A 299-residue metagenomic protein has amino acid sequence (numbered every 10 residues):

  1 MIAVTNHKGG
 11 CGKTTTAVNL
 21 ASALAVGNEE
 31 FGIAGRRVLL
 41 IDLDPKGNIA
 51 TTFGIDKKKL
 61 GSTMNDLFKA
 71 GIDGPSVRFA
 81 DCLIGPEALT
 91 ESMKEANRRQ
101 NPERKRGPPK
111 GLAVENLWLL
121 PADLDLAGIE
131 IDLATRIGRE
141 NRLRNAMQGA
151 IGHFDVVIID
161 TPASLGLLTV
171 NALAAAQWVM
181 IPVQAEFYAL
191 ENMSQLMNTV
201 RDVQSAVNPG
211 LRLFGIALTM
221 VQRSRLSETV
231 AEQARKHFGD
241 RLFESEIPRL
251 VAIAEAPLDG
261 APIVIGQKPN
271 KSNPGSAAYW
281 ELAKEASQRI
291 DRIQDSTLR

Functional and structural regions predicted by a protein language model:
M1-R299: P-loop NTP-binding core
